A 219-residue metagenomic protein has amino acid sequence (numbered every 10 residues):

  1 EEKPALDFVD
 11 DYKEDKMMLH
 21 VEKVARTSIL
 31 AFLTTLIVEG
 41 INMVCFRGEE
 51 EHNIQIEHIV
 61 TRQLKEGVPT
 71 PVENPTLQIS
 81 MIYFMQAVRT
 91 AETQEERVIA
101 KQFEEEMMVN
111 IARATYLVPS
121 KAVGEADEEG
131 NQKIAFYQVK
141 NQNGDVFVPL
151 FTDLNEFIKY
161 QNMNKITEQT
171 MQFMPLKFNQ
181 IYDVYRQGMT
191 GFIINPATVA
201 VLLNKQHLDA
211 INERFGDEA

Functional and structural regions predicted by a protein language model:
E2-A219: An interfacial alpha-helical scaffold signature
